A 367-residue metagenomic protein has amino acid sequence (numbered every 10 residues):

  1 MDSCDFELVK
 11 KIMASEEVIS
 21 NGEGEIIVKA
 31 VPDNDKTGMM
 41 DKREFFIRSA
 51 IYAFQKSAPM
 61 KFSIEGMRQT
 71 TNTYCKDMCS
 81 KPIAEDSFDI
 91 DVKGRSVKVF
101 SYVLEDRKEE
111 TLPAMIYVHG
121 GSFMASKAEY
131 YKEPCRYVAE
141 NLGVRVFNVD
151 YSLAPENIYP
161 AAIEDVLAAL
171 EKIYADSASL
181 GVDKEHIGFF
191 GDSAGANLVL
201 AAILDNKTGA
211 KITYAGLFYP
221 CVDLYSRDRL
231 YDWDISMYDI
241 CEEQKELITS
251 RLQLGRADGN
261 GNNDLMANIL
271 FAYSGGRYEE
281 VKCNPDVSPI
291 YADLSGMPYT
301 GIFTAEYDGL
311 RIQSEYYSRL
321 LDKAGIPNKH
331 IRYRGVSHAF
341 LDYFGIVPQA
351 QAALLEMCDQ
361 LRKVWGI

Functional and structural regions predicted by a protein language model:
M1-M78: N-terminal targeting or regulatory segments adjacent to alpha/beta-hydrolase or S9 domains
D2-G22, I27, V31, D86-F100 (+1 more regions): Alpha/beta-hydrolase superfamily serine-hydrolase fold, recognizing
S63-K98, V103: Active-site-flanking structural segment that lines cofactor/substrate pockets
